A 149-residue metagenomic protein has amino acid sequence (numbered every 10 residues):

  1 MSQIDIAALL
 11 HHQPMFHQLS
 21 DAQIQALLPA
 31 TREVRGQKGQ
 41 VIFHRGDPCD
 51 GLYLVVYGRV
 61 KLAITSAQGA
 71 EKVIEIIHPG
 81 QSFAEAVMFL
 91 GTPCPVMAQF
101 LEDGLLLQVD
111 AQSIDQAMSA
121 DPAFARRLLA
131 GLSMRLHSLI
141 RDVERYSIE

Functional and structural regions predicted by a protein language model:
M1-E149: Cytosolic regulatory regions built on CNB/CRP/Popeye-like sensor folds
